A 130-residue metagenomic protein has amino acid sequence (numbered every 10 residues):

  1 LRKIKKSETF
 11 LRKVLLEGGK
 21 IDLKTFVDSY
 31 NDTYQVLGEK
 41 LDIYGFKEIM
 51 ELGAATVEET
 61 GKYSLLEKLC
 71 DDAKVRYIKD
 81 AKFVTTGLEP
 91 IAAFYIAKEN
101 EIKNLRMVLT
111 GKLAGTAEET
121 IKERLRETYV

Functional and structural regions predicted by a protein language model:
L1-V130: Extended alpha-helical surfaces
